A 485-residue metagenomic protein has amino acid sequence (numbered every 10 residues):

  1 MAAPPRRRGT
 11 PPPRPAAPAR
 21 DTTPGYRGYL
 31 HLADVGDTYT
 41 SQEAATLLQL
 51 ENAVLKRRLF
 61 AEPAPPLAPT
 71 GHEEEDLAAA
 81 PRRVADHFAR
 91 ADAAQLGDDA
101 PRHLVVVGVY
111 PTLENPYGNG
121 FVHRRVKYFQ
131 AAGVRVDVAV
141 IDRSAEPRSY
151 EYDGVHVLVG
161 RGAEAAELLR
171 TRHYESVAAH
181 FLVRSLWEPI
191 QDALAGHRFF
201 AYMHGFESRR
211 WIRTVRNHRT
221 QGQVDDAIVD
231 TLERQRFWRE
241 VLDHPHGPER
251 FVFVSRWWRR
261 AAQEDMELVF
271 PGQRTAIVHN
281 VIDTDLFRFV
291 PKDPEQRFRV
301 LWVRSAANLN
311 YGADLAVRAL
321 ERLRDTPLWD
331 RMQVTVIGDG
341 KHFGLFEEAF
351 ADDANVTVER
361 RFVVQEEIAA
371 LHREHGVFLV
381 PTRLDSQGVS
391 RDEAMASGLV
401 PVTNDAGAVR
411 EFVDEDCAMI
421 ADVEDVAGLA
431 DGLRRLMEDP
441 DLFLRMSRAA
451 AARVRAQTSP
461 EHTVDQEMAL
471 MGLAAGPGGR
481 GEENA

Functional and structural regions predicted by a protein language model:
V157, D441-M471: A charged, aromatic-enriched C-terminal amphipathic alpha-helix characteristic of glycosyltransferases across folds
R219-F251: Membrane-proximal helix-turn-helix segments that form the acceptor-binding/catalytic region of lipid-linked
K292-Y311, V317-E321: Conserved donor-binding/catalytic core segment of Leloir-type glycosyltransferases
L345-V363: Nucleotide-activated donor-binding/catalytic signature segment of Leloir-type glycosyltransferases, i.e., the conserved
A370-H375: Short alpha-helical donor nucleotide-sugar binding micro-motif in glycosyltransferases
R383: Aromatic "clamp/platform" in nucleotide-sugar-dependent glycosyltransferases that forms part of the donor/acceptor
V400-T403: Short hydrophobic beta-strand element within catalytic cores of glycosyltransferases and related nucleotide-activated
E415, M419-V426, R435-P440: Conserved acidic donor-binding segment of nucleotide-sugar-dependent glycosyltransferases
